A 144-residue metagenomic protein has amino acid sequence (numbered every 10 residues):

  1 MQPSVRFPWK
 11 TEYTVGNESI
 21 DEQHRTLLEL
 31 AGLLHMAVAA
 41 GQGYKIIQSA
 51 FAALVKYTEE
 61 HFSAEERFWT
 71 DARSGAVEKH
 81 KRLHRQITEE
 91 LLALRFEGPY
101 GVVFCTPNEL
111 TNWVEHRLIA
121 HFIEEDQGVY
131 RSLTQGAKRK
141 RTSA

Functional and structural regions predicted by a protein language model:
M1-A144: Small-residue-biased structural context
